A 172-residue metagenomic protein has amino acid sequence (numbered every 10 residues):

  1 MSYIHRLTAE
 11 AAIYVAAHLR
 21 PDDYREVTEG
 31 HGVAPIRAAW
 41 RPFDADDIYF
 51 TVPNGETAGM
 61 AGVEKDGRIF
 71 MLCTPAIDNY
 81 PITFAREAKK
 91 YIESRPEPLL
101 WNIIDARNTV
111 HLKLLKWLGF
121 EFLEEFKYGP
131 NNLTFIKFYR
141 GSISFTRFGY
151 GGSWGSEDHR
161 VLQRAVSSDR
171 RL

Functional and structural regions predicted by a protein language model:
M1-I13, S142-L172: Conserved N-terminal entry element of GNAT/NAT acetyltransferase domains
M1-V33: Short amphipathic alpha-helix that is part of the acyltransferase structural core
V27-A45: Active-site rim helix/loop that mediates acceptor-substrate recognition in acyltransferases
A45-F50, M60, F135-K137: Short hydrophobic/aromatic beta-strand element in the GNAT-like acyltransferase core that lines or flanks the acyl-donor
F50-F70: Conserved beta-strand in the GNAT
F70-R86: A short, internal acetyl-CoA/4′-phosphopantetheine-binding micro-motif in the GNAT/acyltransferase core
R86-L100, T109, L118: Conserved acyl-CoA
W101-K116, K127-P130: Conserved beta-strand-loop-alpha-helix junction that forms the acyl-donor binding cleft
